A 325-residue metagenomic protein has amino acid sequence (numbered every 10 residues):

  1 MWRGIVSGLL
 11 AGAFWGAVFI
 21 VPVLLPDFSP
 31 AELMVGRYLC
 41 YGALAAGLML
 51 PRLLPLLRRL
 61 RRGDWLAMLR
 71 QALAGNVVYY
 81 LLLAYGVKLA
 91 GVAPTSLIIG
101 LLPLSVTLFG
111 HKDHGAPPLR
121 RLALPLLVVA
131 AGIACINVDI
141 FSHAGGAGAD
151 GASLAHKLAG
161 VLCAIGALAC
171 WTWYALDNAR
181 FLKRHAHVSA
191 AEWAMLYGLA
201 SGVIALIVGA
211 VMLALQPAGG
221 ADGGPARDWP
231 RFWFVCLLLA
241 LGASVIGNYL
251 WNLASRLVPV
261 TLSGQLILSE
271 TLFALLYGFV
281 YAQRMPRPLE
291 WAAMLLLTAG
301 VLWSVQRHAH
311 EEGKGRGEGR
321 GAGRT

Functional and structural regions predicted by a protein language model:
M1-V35, A144-L182, G323-T325: Glycine-/small-residue-enriched transmembrane alpha-helix faces in small-molecule transporters and effluxers
G4-V6, E32-L48, R70, L124-A131 (+3 more regions): Hydrophobic alpha-helical transmembrane segments of multi-pass integral membrane proteins, especially transporters
G12, G36, N76, Y80 (+3 more regions): Helix-helix packing/entry segments at the starts of transmembrane helices
F14-F19, L50-I99, C135, A240-V258: Specific transmembrane alpha-helical segments of multi-pass solute transporters/efflux pumps, especially DMT/EamA
L25, L33, G86, K112-P118 (+5 more regions): Hydrophobic/aromatic residues within transmembrane alpha-helices of multi-pass small-molecule transporters
Y38, V138, F232, V260 (+1 more regions): C-terminal-most transmembrane helix of multi-pass membrane proteins
A45, M49, P118-H143, A147-G148 (+1 more regions): Hydrophobic transmembrane alpha-helices of multi-pass small-molecule transport proteins
L48-R52, L102-L127, A134, L272-W291: C-terminal transmembrane-helix exit sites in multi-pass transporters
